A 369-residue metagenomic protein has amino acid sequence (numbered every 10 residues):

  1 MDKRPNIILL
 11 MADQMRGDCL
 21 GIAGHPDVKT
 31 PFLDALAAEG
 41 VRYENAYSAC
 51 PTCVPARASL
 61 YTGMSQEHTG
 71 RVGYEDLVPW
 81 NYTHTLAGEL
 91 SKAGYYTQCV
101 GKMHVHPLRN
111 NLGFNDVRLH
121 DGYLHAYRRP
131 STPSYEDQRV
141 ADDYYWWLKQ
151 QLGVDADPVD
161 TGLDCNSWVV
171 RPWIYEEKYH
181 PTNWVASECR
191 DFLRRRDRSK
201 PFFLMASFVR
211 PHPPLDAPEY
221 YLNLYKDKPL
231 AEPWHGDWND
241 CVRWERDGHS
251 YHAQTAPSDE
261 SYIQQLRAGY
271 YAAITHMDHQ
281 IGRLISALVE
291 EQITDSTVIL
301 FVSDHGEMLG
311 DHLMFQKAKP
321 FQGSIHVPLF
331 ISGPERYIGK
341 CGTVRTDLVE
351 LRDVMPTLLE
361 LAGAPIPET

Functional and structural regions predicted by a protein language model:
M1-T369: Formylglycine-dependent sulfatase
